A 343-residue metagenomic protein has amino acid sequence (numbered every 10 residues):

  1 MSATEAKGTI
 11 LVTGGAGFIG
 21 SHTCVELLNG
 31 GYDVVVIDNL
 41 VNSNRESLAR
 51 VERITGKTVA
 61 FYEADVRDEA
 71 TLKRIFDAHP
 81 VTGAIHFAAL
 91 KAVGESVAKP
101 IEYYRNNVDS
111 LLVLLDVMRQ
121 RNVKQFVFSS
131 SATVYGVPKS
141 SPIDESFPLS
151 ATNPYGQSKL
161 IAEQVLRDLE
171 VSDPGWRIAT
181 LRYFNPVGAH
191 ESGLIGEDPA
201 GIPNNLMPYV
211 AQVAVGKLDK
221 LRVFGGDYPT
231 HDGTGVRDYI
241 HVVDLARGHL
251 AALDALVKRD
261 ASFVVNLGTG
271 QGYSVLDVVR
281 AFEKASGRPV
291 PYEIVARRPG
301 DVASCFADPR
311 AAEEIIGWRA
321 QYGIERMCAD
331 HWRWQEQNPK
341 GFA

Functional and structural regions predicted by a protein language model:
M1-A189: N-terminal Rossmann-like NAD(P)+-binding domain of SDR-like oxidoreductases, especially those catalyzing
I10-A16, A132, T152, F184 (+6 more regions): Short glycine- and Lys/Arg-enriched binding-loop motifs that mark or flank ligand-binding interfaces
G14, D38, Y62, R74 (+11 more regions): Short, flexible active-site loop motifs that bind/organize anionic cofactors or intermediates
R45, P174-R177, F184-N205, G216-R237: Short, flexible, glycine-rich and Lys/Arg-enriched loop motifs at helix boundaries that contact anionic partners
R67, K91, Y103, I202 (+3 more regions): Glycosyltransferase donor-binding loop in the core domain
Y104, T152-L160, G196-N204, P208 (+1 more regions): Short-chain dehydrogenase/reductase
M207-A343: C-terminal substrate-binding subdomain of Rossmann-fold SDR/epimerase-dehydratase oxidoreductases
